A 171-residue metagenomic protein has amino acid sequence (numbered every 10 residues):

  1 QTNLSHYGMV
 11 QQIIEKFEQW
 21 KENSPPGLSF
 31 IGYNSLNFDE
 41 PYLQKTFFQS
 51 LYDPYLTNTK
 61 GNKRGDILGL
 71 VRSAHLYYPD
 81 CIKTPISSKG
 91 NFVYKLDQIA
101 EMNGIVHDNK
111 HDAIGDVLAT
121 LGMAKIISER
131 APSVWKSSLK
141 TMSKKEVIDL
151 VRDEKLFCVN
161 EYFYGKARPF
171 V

Functional and structural regions predicted by a protein language model:
Q1, K21-S133, S138: Metal-dependent phosphoesterase core characteristic of DEDDh/y 3'-5' exonuclease domains
Q1-Q19: Conserved RNase H-like, two-metal-ion catalytic cores of nucleic-acid enzymes
Y7, F17, F30, F38 (+5 more regions): Phenylalanine-focused residue identity feature
Y7-Q11, Y94, P132-S133, K145: Generic alpha-helical secondary structure signal
M9-V10, E22, L43, F163-K166: A short linear-motif detector with a strong N-terminal bias
I126-V171: Acidic two-metal-ion nuclease catalytic site recognized across multiple nuclease folds, prominently DnaQ/RNase D-T
